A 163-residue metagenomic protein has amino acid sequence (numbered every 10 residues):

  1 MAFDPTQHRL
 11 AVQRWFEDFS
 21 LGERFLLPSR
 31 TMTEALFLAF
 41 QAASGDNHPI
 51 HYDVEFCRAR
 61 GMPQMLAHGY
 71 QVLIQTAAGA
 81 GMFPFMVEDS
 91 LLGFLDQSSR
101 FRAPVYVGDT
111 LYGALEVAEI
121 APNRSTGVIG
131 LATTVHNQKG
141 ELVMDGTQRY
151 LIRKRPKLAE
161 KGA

Functional and structural regions predicted by a protein language model:
M1-S20, F101-A163: HotDog/MaoC-like acyl-thioester-processing domains
A2-A67, K154: Catalytic strand-loop segment that frames the active site of acyl-thioester-processing enzymes
L21-E23, P28, L36, D46 (+4 more regions): A generic structural signal for short beta-strands and their flanking turns/coil linkers
A42-D46, A78-F85, Q138: Short, intrinsically disordered, mixed-charge
P49-H51, G61-M62, I74-Q75, S90-L91 (+5 more regions): Short, intrinsically disordered/low-complexity patches at protein termini and at juxtamembrane boundaries
R60-A67, Q71-A118, V143: Hydrophobic beta-strand-centered segment that forms part of the acyl-chain substrate-binding groove
